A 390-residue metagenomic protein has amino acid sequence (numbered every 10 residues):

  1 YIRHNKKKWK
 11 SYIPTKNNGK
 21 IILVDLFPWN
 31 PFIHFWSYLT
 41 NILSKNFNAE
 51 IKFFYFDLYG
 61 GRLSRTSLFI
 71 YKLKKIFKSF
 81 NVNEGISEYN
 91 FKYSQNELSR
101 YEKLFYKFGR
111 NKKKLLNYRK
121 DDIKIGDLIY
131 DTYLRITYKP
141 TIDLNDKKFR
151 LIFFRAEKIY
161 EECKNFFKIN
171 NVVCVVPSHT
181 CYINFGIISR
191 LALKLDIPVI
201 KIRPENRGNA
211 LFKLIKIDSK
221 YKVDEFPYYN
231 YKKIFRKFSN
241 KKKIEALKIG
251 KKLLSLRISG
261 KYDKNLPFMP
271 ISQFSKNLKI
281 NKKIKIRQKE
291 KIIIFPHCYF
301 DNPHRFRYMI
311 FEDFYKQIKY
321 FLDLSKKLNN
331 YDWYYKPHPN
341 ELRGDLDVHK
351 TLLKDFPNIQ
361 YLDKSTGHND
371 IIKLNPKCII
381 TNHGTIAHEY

Functional and structural regions predicted by a protein language model:
Y1-L26, I42, N46-E157, P204-Q273: Conserved N-terminal ligand/cofactor-binding loop architecture of enzyme catalytic domains
L26-W36, P177, D301-Y308: A short, glycine/small-residue-rich beta-strand->loop->alpha-helix junction that serves as a flexible
W29-N48, K52-F53, S189, D313-K326: Histidine-anchored nucleotide/phosphate-binding helix
I51, I197-V199, R203-N206, W333 (+1 more regions): Hydrophobic beta-strand scaffold residues
I159-L214: Conserved nucleotide-sugar donor-interacting segment of glycosyltransferase catalytic cores, predominantly GT-B
N184-G186, L191, R203, A210 (+1 more regions): A donor-sugar binding/catalytic signature common to diverse glycosyltransferases and related nucleotide-sugar
L256-T351: Conserved catalytic-core segment of nucleotide-activated headgroup transferases in glycan assembly
V348-D363: Nucleotide-activated donor-binding/catalytic signature segment of Leloir-type glycosyltransferases, i.e., the conserved
